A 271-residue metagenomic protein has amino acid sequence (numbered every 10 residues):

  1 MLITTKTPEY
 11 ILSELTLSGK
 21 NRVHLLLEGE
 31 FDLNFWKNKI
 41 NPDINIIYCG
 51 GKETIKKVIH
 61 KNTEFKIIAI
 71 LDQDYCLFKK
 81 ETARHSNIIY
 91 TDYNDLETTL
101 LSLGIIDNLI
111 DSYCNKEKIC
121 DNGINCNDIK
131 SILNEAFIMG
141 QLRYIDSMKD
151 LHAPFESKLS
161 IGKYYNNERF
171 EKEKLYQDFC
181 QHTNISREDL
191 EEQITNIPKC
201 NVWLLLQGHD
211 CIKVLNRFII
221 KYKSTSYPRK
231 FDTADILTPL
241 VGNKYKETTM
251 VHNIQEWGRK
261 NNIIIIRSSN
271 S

Functional and structural regions predicted by a protein language model:
M1-S271: Acidic, divalent-metal-binding catalytic cores of TOPRIM and closely related two-metal-ion phosphodiester/pyrophosphate
